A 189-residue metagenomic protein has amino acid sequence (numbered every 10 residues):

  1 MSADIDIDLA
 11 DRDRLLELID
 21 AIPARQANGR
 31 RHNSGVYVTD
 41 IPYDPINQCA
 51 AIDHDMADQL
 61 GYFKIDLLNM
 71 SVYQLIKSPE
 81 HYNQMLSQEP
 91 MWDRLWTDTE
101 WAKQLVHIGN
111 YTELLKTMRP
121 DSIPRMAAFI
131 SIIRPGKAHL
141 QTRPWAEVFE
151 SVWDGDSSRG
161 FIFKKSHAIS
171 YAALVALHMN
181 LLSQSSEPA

Functional and structural regions predicted by a protein language model:
M1-A189: Mg2+-dependent phosphoryl-transfer active-site scaffold
